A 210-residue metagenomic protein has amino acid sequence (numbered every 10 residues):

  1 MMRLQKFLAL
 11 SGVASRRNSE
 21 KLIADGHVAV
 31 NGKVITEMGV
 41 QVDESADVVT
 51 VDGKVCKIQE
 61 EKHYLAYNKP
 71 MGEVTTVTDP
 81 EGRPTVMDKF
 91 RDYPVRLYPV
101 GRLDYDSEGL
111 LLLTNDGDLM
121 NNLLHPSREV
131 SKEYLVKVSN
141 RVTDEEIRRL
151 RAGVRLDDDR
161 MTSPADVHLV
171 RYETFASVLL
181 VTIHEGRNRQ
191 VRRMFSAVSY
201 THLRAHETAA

Functional and structural regions predicted by a protein language model:
M1-V74, T78-P80: S4-like RNA-binding module at protein N-termini
E20, G39-Q41, V55-I58, V100-L103 (+3 more regions): Replace "in large, NTP-powered and nucleic-acid-processing enzymes" with "in large, NTP-powered factors and other
N31, L112, V136: Residue-level signal for inorganic ion chemistry
T78-Y93, I147-R151: A short, contiguous, amphipathic alpha-helix enriched in charged residues
R91-P126: Glycine/acidic-rich beta-strand-loop module
D118, L123-L179, M194-S196: Non-catalytic RNA-recognition surface used by pseudouridine synthases
H202-A210: Single conserved hydrophobic/aromatic residue that forms the stacking wall/gate of nucleotide- or nucleobase-binding
